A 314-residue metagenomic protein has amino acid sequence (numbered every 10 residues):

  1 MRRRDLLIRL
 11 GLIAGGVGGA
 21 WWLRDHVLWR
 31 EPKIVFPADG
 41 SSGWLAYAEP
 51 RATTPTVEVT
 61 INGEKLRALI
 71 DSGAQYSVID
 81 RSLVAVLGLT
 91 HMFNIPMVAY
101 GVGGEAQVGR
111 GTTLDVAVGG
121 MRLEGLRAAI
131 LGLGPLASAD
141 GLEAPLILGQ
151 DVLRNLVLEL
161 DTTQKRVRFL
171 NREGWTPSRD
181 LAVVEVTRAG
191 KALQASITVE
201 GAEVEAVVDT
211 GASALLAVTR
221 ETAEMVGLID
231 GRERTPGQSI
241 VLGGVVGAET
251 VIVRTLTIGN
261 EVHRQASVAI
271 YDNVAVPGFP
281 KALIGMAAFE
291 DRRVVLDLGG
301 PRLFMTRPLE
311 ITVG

Functional and structural regions predicted by a protein language model:
M1-G314: Pepsin/retropepsin-fold aspartyl endopeptidases
